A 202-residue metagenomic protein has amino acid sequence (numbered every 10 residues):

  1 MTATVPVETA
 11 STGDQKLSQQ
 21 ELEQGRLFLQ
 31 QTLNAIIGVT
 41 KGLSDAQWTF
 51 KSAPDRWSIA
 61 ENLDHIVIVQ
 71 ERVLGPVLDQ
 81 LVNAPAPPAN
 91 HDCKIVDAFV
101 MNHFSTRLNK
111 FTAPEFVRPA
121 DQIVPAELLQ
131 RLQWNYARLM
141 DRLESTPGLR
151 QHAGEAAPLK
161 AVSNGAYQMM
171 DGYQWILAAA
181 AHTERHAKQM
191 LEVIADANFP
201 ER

Functional and structural regions predicted by a protein language model:
A3-Q30: Extreme N-terminal tail/first-helix region
D14-L22, D121, G165-G172: A short, mixed-charge helix-start or loop-turn motif at secondary-structure junctions
Q20-Q31, P54, H65, A178: Short, contiguous, pocket-lining structural segments that sit at or immediately flank catalytic/ligand-binding sites
L33-I36, L132, Y136-L139, L143: Hydrophobic alpha-helical core bundles mediating ligand binding, dimerization, or RNAP-core interactions
I36-V39, L43-A46, T146, V193: A short secondary-structure junction motif
T49-T106, A137, D141-R202: Short, contiguous alpha-helical
L108-Q122: Conserved C-terminal alpha-helical bundle
A120-L132: A short, structured beta-strand-centered segment in the mid-to-C-terminal lobe of catalytic cores from group-transfer
